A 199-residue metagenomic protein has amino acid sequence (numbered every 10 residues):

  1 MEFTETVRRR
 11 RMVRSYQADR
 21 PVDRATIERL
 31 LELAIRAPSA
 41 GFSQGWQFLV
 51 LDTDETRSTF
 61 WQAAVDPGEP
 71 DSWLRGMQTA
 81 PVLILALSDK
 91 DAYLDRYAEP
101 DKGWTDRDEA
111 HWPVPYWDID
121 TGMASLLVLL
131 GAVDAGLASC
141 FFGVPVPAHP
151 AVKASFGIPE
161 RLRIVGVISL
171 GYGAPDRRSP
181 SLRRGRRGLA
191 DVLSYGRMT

Functional and structural regions predicted by a protein language model:
F3-R14, V165-T199: C-terminal helix-cap and adjacent tail motif
V13-R29: A short N-terminal beta-strand-loop micro-motif at the entrance of redox/enzyme domains
E32, A37-P38, Q44-L49: Short beta-strand segments
E32-R36, P67-D71, V152-A154, R177: Glycine-rich, charged/polar anion/phosphate-binding loops that engage phosphate groups from diverse ligands
A34-I35, I84, W104-A154: Small-aliphatic-rich amphipathic alpha-helix that forms the alpha element of a beta-alpha
S43-T121: Glycine/small-residue-rich phosphate/adenosyl-binding loop
P70, L74-L83, F156-S179: A glycine-rich helix N-cap at a beta->alpha junction
S88, V144, Y172: Short secondary-structure boundary segments
